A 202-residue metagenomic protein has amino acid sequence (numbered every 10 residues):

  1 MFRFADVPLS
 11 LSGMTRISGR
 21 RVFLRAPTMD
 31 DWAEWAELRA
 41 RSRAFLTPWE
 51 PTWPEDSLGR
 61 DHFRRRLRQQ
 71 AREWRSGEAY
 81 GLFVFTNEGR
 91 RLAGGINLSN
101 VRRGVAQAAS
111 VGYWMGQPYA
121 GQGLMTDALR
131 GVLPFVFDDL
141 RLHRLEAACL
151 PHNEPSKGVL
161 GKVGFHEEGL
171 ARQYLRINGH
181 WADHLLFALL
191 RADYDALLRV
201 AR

Functional and structural regions predicted by a protein language model:
M1-E34, L38-P48, G81-R202: Acyl-donor (CoA/ACP) binding surface of acyl/acetyltransferases
P27, L38, E55-F63, S76: Generic, well-ordered alpha-helical segments
T47-Q69: Conserved GNAT-fold acetyl-CoA-binding loop/helix
E55, R68-F83: A short helix-loop-beta-strand connector motif used in the catalytic cores of GNAT acetyltransferases and, in some
